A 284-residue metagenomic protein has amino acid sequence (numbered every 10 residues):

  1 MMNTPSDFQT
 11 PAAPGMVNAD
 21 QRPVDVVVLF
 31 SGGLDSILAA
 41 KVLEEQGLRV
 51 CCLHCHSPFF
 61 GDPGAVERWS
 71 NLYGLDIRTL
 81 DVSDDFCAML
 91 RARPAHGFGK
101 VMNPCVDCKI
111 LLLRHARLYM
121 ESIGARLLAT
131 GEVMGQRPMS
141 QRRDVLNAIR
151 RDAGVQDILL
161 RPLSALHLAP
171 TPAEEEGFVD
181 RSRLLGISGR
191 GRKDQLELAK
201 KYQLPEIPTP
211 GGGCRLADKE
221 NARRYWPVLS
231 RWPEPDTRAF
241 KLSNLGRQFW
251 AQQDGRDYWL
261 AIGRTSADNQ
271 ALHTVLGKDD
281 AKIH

Functional and structural regions predicted by a protein language model:
M2-K201: ATP-dependent adenylation/nucleotidyltransferase module used to activate substrates
D152, Q156-H284: AMP-forming adenylation/ATP pyrophosphatase catalytic core
